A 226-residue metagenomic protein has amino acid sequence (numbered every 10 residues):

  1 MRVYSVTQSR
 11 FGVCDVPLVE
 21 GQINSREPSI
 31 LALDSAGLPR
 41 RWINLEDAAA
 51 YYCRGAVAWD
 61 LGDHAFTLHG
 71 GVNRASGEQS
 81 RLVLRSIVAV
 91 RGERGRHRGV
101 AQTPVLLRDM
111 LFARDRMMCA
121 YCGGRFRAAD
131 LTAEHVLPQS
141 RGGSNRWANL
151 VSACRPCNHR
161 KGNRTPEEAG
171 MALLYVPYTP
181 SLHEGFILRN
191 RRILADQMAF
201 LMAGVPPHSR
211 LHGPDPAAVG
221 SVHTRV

Functional and structural regions predicted by a protein language model:
M1-T103, M171-V226: Short helix-coil boundary/hinge micro-motifs
E20, R108-M110, G143: Short, flexible, glycine/charge-rich loop motifs used to bind or transfer phosphoryl groups or to couple energy/partner
I23, F112, N145-W147: Short coil/turn motifs at beta-sheet boundaries
A36, S144, C157-H159: A generic structural motif
G95-L107, A133-R141: Short Cys/His-rich Zn2+-coordinating modules
T103-L131, V151-C157: Short cysteine-rich loop/turn motifs with clustered Cys
G123-S152, K161-P177: Histidine-centered nuclease catalytic patch
